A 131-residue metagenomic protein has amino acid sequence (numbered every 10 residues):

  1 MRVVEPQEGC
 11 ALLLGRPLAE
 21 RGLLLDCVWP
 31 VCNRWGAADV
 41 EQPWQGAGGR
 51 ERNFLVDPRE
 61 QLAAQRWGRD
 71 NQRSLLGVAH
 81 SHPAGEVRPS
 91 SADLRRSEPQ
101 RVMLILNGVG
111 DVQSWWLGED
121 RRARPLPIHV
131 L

Functional and structural regions predicted by a protein language model:
M1-L75, P83-L131: Conserved beta-strand-loop surface patch within small alpha/beta domains used for substrate/adaptor or ligand engagement
